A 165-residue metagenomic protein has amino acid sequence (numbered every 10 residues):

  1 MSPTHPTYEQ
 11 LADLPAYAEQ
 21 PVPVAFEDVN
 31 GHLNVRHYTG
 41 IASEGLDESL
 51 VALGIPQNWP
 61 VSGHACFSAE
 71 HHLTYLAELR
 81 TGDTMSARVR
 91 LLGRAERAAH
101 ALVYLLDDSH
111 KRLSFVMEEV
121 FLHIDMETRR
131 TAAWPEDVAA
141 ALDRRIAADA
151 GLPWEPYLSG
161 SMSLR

Functional and structural regions predicted by a protein language model:
S2-S68, I124-R165: Hot-dog-fold acyl-thioester-processing enzymes
S49-A99, S114-M117: Hydrophobic beta-strand-centered segment that forms part of the acyl-chain substrate-binding groove
L102: Basic, polyanion-binding surface patches
S109-K111, E127: Solvent-exposed strand-loop boundary residues in beta-sheet-rich modules
R112-S114, T131: Beta-sandwich strand segments
F115, L122-I124: Acidic/polar active-site rim loop that often engages polyanionic ligands
M117-E119, P135: Short hydrophobic alpha-helix segments
